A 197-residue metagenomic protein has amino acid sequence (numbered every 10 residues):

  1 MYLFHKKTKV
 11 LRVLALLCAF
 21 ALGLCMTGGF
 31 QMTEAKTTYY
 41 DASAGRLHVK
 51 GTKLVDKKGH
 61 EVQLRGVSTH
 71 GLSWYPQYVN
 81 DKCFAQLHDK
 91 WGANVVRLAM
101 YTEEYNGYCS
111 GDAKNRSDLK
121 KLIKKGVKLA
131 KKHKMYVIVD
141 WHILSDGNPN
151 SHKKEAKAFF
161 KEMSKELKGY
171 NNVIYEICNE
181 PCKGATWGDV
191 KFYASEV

Functional and structural regions predicted by a protein language model:
Y2-F4, F20, F30: Aromatic (phenylalanine/tyrosine) cluster motif
L3-L17: Bacterial N-terminal signal peptides that target proteins for export
H5-T8, A35, V96: Generic cytosolic/nucleocytoplasmic N-terminal low-complexity/intrinsically disordered segments
L16-M26: Hydrophobic core
L24-T37: Sec-dependent signal peptide cleavage junction
T38-V197: Active-site mouth of glycoside hydrolases
